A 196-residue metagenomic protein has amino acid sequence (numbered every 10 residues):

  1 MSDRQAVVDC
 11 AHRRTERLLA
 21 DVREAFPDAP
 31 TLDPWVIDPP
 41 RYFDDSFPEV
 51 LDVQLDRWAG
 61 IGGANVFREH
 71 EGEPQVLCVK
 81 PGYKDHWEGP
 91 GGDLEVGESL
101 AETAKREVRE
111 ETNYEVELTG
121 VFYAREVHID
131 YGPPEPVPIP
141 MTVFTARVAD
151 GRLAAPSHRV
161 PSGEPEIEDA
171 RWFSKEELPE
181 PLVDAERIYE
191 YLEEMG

Functional and structural regions predicted by a protein language model:
V8-F67, E71: Acidic, metal-coordinating catalytic segment for phosphate/diphosphate chemistry, firing primarily on the Nudix
R57-I61, G82, G89, I139-M141: Short connector loops at helix/strand junctions that flank enzyme active sites, especially segments positioning acidic
G63-N65, Q75, D169: Conserved beta-strand and immediately adjacent loop positions that scaffold enzyme active sites
V66-R68, C78, A146: Conserved hydrophobic "DFG−1" position in protein kinase catalytic cores
H70-P74, P133-P136: Short, solvent-exposed loop/turn segments that connect beta-strands within catalytic domains and beta-strand-rich
G72-E110: Conserved Nudix-box catalytic region and its N-terminal flanking loop in Nudix hydrolases and closely related
E95-E117, F122-E186, G196: Unchanged
